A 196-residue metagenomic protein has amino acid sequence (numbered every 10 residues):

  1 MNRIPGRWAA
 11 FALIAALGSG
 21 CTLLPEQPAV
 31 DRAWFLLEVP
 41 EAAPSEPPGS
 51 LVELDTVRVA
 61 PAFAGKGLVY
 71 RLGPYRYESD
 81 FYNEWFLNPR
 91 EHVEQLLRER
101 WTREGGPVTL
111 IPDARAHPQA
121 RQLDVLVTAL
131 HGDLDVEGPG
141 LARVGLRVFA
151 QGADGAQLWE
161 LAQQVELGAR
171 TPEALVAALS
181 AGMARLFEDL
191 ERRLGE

Functional and structural regions predicted by a protein language model:
M1-L23: Sec-dependent bacterial lipoprotein signal peptides
C21-P89, E196: A structural "domain/chain start" motif
L23-W34, V39-A43, E104-D154: Surface-exposed short loop/turn segments
P48-S50, A64-K66, G73, F81 (+4 more regions): Envelope-exposed proteins and targeting segments
L54, L97, V125, L146-V148 (+1 more regions): Buried hydrophobic packing residues in well-ordered domains
V57, L126-H131, Q164-V165: Generic short beta-strand segments
R76-E84, D154-R192: Short secondary-structure boundary motifs at beta->alpha junctions and helix caps
R98-G106, E191-E196: Sec-exported extracytoplasmic/periplasmic mature domains
